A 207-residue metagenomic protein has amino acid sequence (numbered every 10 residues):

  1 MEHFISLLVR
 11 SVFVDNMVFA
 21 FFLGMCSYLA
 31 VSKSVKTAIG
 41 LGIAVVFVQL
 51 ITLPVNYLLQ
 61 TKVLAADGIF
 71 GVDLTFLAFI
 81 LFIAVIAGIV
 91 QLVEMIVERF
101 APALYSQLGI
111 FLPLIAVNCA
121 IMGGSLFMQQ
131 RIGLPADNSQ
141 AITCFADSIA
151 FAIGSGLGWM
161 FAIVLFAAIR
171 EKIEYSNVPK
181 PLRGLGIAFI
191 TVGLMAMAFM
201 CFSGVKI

Functional and structural regions predicted by a protein language model:
S6-F19, V72-I86, I149-A162: Structural signature of hydrophobic alpha-helical transmembrane segments
S6-F47: Juxtamembrane transmembrane-helix termini in multi-pass membrane transport proteins
F22-A30, E94-F100, F111-L112, C119-N138: Generic transmembrane alpha-helix signature in multi-pass membrane proteins, especially transporters/channels
L23-S27, V45, I51, I83-L92 (+3 more regions): Hydrophobic core segments of alpha-helical transmembrane domains in multi-pass membrane transport and ion-translocation
L23-T37, V90-L104, F166-N177: C-terminal ends of transmembrane helices
T37-F47, L77-F82, L104-I115, P181-I187: Cytoplasmic-side transmembrane-helix entry/capping segments in multi-pass membrane proteins
T61-L108: Ordered, amphipathic secondary-structure segments that act as subunit-interaction surfaces in large macromolecular
E171-F189: Interfacial loop-to-transmembrane junctions
